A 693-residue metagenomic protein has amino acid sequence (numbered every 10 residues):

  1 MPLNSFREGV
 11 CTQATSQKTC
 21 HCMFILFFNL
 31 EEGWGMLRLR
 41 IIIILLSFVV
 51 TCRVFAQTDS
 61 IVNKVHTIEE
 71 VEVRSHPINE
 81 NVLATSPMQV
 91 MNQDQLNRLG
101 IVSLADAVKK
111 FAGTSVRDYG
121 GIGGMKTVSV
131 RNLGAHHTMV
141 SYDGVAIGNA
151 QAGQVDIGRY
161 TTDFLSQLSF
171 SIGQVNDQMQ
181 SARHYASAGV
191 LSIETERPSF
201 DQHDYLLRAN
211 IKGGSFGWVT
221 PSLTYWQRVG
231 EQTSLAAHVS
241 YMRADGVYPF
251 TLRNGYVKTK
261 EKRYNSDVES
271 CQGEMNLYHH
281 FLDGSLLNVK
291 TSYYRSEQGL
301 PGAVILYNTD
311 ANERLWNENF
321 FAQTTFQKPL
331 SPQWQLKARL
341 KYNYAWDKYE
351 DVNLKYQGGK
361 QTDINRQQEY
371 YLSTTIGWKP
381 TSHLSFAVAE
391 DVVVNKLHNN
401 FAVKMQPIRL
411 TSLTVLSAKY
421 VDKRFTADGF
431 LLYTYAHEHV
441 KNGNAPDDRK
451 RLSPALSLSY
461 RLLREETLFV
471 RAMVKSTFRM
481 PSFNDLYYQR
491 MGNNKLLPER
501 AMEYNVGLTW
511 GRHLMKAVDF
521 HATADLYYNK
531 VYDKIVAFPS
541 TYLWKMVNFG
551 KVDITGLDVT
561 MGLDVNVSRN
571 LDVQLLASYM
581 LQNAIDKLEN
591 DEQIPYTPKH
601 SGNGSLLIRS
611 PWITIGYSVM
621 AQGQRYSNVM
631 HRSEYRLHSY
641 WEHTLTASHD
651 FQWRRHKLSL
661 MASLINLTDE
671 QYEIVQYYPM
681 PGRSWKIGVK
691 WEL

Functional and structural regions predicted by a protein language model:
I42, Y532, V573-L575, A621-S627 (+2 more regions): C-terminal beta-signal and adjacent terminal beta-strands/loops of Gram-negative outer-membrane beta-barrel proteins
Q57-N97, A105: Short, acidic, small-residue-rich periplasmic hinge/interaction motif at the N-terminus of Gram-negative outer-membrane
A105, K109-A146: Extracytoplasmic beta-strand/coil segments of soluble accessory domains associated with Gram-negative outer-membrane
T162-R208: A beta-strand signature from Gram-negative outer-membrane beta-barrel systems, especially the internal plug domain
G246-F250, T259-G273, Y278-L336, Y342-Q368 (+1 more regions): Flexible loop and strand-edge segments within Gram-negative outer membrane beta-barrel domains
Q333-D351, V470-M473, P498-T555, T560-G562: Membrane-embedded beta-barrel scaffold of Gram-negative outer-membrane proteins
K379-N529, S578: Structural signature of Gram-negative outer-membrane beta-barrels, strongest in the C-terminal barrel of TonB-dependent
S382, A387, R424, H521-K530 (+3 more regions): Gram-negative outer-membrane beta-barrel transporters
